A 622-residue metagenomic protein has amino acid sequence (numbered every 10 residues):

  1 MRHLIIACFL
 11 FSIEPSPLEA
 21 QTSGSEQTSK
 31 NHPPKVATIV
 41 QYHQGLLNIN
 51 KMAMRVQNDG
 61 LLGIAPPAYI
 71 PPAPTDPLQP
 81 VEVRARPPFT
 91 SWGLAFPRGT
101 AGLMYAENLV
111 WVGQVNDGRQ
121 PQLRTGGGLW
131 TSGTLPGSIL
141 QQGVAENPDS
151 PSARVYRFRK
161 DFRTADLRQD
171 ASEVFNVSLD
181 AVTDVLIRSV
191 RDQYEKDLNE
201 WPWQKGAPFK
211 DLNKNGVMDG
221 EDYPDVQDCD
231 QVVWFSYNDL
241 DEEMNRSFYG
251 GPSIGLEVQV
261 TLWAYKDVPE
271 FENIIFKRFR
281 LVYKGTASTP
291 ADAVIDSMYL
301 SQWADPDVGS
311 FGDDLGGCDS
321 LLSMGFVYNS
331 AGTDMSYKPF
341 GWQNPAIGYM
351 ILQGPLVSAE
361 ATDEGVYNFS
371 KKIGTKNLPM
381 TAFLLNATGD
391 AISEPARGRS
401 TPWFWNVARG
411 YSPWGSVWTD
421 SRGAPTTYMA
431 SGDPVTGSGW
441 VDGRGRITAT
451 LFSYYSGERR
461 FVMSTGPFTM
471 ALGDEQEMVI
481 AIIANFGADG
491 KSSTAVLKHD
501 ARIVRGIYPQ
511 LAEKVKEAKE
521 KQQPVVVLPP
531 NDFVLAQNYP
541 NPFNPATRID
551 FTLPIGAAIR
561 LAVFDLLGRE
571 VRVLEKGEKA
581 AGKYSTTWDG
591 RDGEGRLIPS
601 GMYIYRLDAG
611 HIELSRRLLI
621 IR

Functional and structural regions predicted by a protein language model:
M1-L4, R622: Positively charged n-region of N-terminal signal peptides that target proteins for export
L4-S12: Sec-dependent N-terminal signal peptides
S16-A20: Sec/Tat signal peptide C-region and signal peptidase I cleavage site
Q21-K519: A long-range scaffold signal marking pre-active-site subdomains of enzyme folds
M463-F468, T586-I598: Signal that preferentially marks extracellular ectodomain short beta-strand elements of beta-sandwich modules
Q476, G582-T586: Short strand-edge motifs at loop-to-beta-strand transitions and within beta-strands of extracellular beta-rich domains
E517-Y539, F543-V563, V573, W588: Glycine-centered coil/turn sites that cap beta-strands in beta-rich domains
T587, R596-R622: C-terminal tail/sorting-segment detector
